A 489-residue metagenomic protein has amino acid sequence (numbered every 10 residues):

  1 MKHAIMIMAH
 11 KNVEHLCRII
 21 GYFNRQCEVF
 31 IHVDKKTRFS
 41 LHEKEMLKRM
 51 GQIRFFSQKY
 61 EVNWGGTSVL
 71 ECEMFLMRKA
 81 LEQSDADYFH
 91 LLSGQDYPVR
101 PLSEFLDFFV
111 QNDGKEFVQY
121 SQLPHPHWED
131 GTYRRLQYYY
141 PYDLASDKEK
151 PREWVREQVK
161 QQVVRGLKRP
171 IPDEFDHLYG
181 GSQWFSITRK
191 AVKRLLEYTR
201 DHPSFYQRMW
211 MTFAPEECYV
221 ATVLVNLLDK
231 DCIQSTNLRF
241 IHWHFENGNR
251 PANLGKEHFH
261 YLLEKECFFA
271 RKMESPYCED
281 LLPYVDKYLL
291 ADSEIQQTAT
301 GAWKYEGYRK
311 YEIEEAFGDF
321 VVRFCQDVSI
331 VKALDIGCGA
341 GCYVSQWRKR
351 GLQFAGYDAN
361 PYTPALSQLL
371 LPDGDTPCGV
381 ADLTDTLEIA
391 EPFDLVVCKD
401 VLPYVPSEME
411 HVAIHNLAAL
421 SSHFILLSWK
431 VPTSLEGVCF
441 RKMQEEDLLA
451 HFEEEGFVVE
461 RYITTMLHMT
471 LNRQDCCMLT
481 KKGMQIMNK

Functional and structural regions predicted by a protein language model:
M1-T298: ER/Golgi luminal nucleotide-sugar-dependent glycosyltransferases, focusing on the catalytic module
R18, H42, S103-E104, E391 (+2 more regions): Generic recognition of short, well-ordered alpha-helical segments
F23, A419-S421: A generic alpha-to-beta junction signature in SAM-dependent methyltransferases
E28, H423-L426: Short glycine-centered segments of the SAM/dcSAM-binding site in methyltransferase folds
Q297-I330, L334-E388, V405-V412, N416 (+1 more regions): Class I (Rossmann-like) S-adenosyl-L-methionine-dependent methyltransferase catalytic domain, capturing the SAM-binding
V397: A conserved beta-strand element that flanks and buttresses the S-adenosyl-L-methionine
D400-V401: Short catalytic micro-motifs in class I SAM-dependent methyltransferases
